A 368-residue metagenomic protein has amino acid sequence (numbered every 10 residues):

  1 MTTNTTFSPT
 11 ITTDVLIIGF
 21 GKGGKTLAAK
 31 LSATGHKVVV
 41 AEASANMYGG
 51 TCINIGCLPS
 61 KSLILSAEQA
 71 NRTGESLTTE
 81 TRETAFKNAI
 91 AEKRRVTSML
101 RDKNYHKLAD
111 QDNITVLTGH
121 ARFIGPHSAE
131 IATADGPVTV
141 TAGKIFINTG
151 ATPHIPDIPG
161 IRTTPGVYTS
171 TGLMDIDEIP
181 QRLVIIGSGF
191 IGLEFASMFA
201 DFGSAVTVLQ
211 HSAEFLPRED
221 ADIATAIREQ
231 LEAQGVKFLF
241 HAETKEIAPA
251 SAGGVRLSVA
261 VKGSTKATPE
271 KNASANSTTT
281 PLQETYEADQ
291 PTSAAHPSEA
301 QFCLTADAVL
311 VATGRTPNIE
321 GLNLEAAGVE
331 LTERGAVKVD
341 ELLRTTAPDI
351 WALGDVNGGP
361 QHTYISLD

Functional and structural regions predicted by a protein language model:
T2-T13, K22, K30-H36, V40-I179 (+12 more regions): Glycine-rich flavin
G19-K22, I186-G189, D355: Glycine-rich Rossmann-fold phosphate-binding loop(s) that bind the pyrophosphate of adenine dinucleotide cofactors
K25, L193, T225: Residues forming the Rossmann-fold NAD(P)(H) cofactor-binding site
C57, T149-A205, L209, Q234-F238 (+2 more regions): Glycine-rich dinucleotide-binding loop and its adjacent helix/turn
T163-I179, A275, P281-L282, E287-A295 (+2 more regions): FAD-site-proximal beta/loop scaffold in flavoenzymes
A242: Phosphate/diphosphate-binding loops
